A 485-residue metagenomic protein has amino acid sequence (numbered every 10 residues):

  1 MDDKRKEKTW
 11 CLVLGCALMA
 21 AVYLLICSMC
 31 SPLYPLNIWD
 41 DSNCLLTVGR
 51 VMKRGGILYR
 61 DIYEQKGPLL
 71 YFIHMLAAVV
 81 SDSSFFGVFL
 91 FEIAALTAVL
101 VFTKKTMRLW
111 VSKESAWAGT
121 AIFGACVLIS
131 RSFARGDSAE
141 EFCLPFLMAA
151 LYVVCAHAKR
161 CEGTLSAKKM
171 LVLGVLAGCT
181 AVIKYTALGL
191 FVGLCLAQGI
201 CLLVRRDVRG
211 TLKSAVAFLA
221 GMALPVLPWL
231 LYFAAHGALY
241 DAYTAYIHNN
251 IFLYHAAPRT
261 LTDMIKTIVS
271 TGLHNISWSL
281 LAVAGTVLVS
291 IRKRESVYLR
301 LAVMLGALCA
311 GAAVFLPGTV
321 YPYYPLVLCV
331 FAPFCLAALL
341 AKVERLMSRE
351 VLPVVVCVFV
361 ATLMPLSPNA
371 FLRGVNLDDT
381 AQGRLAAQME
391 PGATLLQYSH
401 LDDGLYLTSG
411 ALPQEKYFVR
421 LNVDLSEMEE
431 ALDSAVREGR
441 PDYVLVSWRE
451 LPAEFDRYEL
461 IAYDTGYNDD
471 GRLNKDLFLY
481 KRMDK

Functional and structural regions predicted by a protein language model:
D2-K4, L190-A223, V289-K293: Perimembrane helix-loop-helix junctions
L90-W110, A149, V153: Transmembrane-helix motifs of polytopic, lipid-linked glycan transferases
V101, L273-R300, M304-C309: Hydrophobic, aromatic-rich transmembrane alpha-helices and their immediate juxtamembrane boundary segments
T103-L128, L144, E162-G163: Transmembrane-helix signature of polytopic, membrane-embedded enzymes that assemble or transfer cell-envelope glycans
F142-C161, K169, A177, C195-Q198 (+1 more regions): Specific aromatic-rich, kink-prone transmembrane helix
S166-A187, F191-L196, A220, L224 (+1 more regions): Membrane-interface alpha helices of multi-pass inner-membrane proteins
G189, G311-M347: Hydrophobic/aromatic-rich transmembrane helices and adjacent perimembrane loops
F371-P452, R472: Short periplasmic/luminal acceptor-recognition loop of GT-C membrane glycosyltransferases, typified by
